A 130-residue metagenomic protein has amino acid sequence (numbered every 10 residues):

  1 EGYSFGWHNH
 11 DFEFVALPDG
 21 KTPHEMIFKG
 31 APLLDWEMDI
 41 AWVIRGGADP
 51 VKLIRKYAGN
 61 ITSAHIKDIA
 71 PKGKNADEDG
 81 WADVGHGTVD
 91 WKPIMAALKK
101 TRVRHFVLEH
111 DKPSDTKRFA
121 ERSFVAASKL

Functional and structural regions predicted by a protein language model:
E1-G2, L98: A generic structural signal for well-ordered alpha-helical segments
G2-H24: Conserved anion-binding
S4-W7, L34-M38: Short, structured loop/turn "capping" segments at alpha-beta junctions
D11-E13, E37-A41: Short linear motifs at secondary-structure transitions and domain/linker junctions
P18-G20, E25-D35, W42-L130: Histidine-acidic metal/acid-base catalytic patches
